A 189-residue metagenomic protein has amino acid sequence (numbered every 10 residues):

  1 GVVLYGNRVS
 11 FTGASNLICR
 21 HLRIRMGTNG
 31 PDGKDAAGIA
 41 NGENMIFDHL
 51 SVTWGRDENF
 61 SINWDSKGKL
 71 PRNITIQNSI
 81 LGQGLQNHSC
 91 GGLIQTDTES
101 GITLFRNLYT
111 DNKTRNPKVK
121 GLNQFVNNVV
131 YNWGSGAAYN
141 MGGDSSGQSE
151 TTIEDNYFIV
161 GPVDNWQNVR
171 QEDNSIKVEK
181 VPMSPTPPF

Functional and structural regions predicted by a protein language model:
G1-V2, S15-M26, N41-D57, K67-R115 (+3 more regions): Right-handed parallel beta-helix
G6-G13, I62, V119, G142: Short, T/G/N/S-enriched strand-turn elements that build extracellular solenoid repeat scaffolds
G30-D32: Short, solvent-exposed loop/turn segments at conserved positions within beta-propeller repeat blades
G143-D144, S149: Accessory, usually C-terminal, subdomains that scaffold auxiliary metal cofactors
D164-N168: N-terminus-biased targeting/localization segments
E179-F189: C-terminal functional modules
